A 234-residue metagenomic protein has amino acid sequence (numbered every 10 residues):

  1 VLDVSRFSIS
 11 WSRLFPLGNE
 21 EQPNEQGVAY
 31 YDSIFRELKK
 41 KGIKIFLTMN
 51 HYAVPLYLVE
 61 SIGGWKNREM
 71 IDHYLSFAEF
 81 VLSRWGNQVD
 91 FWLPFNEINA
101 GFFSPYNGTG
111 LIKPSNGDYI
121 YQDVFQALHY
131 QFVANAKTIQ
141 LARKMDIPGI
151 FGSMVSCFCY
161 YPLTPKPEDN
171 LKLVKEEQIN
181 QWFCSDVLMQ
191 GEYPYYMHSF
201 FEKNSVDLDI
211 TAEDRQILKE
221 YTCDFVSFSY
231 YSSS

Functional and structural regions predicted by a protein language model:
V1-S10, E220-V226: Catalytic domains of carbohydrate-active enzymes, especially glycoside hydrolases
I9-P23: Glycine-rich, proline-tolerant flexible connector loops at the mouths of alpha/beta enzymes
L17-N19, D32-S234: Active-site region of glycoside hydrolase catalytic domains
N24-Y30: Charged helix-capping and loop-helix junction motifs
